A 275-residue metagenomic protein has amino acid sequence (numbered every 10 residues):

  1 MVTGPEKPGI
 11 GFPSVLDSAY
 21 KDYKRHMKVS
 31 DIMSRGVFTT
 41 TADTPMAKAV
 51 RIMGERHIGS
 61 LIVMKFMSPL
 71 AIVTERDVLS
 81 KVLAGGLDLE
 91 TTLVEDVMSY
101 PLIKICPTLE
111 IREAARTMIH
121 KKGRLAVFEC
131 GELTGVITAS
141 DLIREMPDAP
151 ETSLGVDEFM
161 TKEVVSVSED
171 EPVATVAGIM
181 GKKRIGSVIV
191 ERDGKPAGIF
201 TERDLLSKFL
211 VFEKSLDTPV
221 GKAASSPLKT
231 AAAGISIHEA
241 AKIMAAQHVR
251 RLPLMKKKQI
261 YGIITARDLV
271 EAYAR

Functional and structural regions predicted by a protein language model:
M1-R275: Tandem CBS (Cystathionine beta-synthase) repeat/Bateman regulatory domains
